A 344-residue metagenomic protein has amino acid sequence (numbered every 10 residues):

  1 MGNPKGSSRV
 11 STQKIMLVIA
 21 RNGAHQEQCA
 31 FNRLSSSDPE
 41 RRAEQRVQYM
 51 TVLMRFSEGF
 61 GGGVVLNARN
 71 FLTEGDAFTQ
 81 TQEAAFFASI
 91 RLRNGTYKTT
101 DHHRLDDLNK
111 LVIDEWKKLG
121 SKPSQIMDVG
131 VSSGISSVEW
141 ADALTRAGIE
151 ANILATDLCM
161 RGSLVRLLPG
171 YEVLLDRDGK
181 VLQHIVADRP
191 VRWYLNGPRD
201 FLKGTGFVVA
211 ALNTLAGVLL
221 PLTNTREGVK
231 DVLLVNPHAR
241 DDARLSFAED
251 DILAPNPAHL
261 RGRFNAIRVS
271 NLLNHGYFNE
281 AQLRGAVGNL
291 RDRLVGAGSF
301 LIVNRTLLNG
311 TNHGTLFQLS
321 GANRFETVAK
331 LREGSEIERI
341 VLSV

Functional and structural regions predicted by a protein language model:
E27-R46, L53-Q80, G120, D142 (+1 more regions): Class I S-adenosyl-L-methionine-dependent methyltransferase module
H102-S121, E139: Conserved alpha-helix/loop element of class I SAM-dependent methyltransferases that forms part of the SAM/SAH-binding
K122-I135, L154: Conserved class I S-adenosyl-L-methionine
N256-I267: A short acidic, Gly/Pro-enriched loop at the edge of an enzyme's catalytic core that lines a small-molecule cofactor
R268-S270, N274: A short beta-strand submotif of the Rossmann-like class I SAM-dependent methyltransferase core that lines
Q282-A297: A short glycine-rich, Lys/Arg-flanked "PGG" loop and its adjoining helix->strand segment in the class I
A297-T306: Conserved beta-strand signature within the Rossmann-like core of class I S-adenosyl-L-methionine
L308-V344: Class I S-adenosyl-L-methionine
